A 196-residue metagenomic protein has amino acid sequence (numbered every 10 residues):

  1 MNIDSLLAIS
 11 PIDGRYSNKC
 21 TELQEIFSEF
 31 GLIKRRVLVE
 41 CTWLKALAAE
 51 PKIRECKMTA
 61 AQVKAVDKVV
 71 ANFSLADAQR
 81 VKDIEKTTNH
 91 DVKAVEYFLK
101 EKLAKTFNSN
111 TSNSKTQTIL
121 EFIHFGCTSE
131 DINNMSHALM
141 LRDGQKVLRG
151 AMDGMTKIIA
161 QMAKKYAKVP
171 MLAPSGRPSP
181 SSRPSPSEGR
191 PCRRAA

Functional and structural regions predicted by a protein language model:
M1-A196: A helix-coil-helix interface module used to build multimeric assemblies and to scaffold catalytic/cofactor sites
